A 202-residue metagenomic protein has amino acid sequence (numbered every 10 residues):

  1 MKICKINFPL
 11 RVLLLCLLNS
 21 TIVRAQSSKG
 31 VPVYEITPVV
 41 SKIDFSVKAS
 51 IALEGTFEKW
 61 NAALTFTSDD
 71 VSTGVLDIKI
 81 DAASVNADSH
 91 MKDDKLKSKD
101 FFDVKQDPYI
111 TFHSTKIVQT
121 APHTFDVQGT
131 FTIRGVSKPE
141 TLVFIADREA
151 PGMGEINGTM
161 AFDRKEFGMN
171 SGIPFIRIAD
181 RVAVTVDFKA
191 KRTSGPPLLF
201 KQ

Functional and structural regions predicted by a protein language model:
K2-V12: Bacterial N-terminal signal peptides that target proteins for export
N7, N19, Q26-S27: Intrinsically disordered, low-complexity segments enriched in Ser/Pro/Gly/Ala and basic residues
R11-T21: Bacterial N-terminal signal peptides
A25-Q202: Low-complexity, acidic/polar, glycine-enriched regions of mature
